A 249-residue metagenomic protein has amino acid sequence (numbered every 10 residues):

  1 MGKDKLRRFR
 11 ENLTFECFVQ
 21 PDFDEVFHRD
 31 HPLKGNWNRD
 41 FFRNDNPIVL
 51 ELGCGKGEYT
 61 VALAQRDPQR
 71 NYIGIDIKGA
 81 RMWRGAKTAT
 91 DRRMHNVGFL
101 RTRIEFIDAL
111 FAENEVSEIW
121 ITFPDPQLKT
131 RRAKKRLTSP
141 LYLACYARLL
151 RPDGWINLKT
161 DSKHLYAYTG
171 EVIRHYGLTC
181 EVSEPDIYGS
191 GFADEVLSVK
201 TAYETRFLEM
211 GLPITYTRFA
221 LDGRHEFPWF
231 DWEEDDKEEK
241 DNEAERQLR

Functional and structural regions predicted by a protein language model:
M1-N44, E181-R249: SAM/dcSAM-binding transferase cores
G53-G55: Class I SAM-dependent methyltransferase "Motif I" SAM/SAH-binding loop
K78: Conserved SAM/SAH-binding beta-strand->alpha-helix loop
K87-E113: S-adenosyl-L-methionine
L110-E118, F123: A short acidic, Gly/Pro-enriched loop at the edge of an enzyme's catalytic core that lines a small-molecule cofactor
T138-P152: A short glycine-rich, Lys/Arg-flanked "PGG" loop and its adjoining helix->strand segment in the class I
D153-T160: Conserved beta-strand signature within the Rossmann-like core of class I S-adenosyl-L-methionine
